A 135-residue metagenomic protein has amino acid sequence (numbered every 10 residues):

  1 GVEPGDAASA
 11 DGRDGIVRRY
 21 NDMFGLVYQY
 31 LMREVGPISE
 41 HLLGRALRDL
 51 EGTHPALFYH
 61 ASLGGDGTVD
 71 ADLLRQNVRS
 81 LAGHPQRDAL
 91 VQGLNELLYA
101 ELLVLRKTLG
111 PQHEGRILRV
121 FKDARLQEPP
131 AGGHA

Functional and structural regions predicted by a protein language model:
G1, G5, S9-A135: Amphipathic alpha-helical protein-interaction segments
